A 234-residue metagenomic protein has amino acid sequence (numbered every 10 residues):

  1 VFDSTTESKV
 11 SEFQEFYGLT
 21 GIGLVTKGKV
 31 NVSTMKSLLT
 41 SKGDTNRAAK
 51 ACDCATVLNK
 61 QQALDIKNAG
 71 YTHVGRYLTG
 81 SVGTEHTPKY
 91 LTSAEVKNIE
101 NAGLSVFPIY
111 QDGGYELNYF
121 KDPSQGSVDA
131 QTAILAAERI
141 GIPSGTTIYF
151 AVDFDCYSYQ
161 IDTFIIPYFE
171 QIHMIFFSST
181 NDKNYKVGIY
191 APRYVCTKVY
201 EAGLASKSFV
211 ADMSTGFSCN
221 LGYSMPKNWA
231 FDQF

Functional and structural regions predicted by a protein language model:
V1-H73, Y77: Cell-envelope/ECM-targeting effectors and their regulatory/trafficking segments
S4, S8, K60, Y90-S93 (+2 more regions): Residue-level marker for well-ordered alpha-helical positions
S11, E15-L19, L39-G43, N68-Y71 (+3 more regions): Sec-exported extracytoplasmic/periplasmic mature domains
A49-D53, T72-Y77, S105-Y110, T146-A151 (+3 more regions): Structural recognition of the beta-strand scaffold that forms the well-ordered cores of secreted hydrolase catalytic
V57, R76-C156: Substrate-binding cleft of extracellular glycoside hydrolase catalytic domains
N59-K60, G114-L117, V195-T197, S218-C219: A short acidic, often aromatic-flanked loop/helix-cap motif at beta-alpha or helix-coil junctions that lines enzyme
A63, V96, A130-I134, I166-H173: Generic structural signal for well-ordered alpha-helices, preferentially at hydrophobic/aromatic core positions
A136-I142, D155-F234: Surface-exposed substrate-engagement region within the catalytic domains of secreted or surface-exposed extracellular
